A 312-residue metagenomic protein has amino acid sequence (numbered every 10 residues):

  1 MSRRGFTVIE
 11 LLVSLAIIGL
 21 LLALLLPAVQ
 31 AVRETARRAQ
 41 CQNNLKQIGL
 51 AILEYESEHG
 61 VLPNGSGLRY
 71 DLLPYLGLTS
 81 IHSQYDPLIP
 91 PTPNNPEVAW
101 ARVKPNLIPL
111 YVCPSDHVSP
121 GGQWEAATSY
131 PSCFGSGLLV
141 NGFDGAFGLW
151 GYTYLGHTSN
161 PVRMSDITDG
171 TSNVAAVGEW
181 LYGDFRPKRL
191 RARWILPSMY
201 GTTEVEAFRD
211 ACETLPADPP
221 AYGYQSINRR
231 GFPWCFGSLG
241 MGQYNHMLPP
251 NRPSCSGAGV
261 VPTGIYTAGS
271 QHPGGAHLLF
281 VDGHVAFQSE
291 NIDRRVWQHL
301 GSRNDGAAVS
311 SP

Functional and structural regions predicted by a protein language model:
M1-S2, L300: Polar low-complexity intrinsically disordered regions
S2-R37: N-terminal single-pass transmembrane signal-anchor helix
A31-P312: Internal low-complexity, small-residue/proline-rich segments
